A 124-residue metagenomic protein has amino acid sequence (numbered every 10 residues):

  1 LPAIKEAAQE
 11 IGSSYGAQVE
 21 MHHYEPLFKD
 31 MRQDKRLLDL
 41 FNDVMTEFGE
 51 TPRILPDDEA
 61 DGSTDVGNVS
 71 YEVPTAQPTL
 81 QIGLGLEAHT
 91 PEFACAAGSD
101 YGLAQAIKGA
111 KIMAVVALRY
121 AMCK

Functional and structural regions predicted by a protein language model:
L1-K124: Metal-dependent amide/peptide-bond hydrolase catalytic core, centered on the "pita-bread" metallohydrolase fold
